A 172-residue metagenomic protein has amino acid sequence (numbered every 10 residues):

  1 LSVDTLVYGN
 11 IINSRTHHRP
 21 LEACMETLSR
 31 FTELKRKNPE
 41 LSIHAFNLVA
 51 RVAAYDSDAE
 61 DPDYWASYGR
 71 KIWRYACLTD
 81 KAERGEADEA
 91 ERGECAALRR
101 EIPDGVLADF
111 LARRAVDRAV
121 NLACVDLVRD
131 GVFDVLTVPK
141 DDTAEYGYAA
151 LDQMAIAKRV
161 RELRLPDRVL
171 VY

Functional and structural regions predicted by a protein language model:
L1-Y172: An N-terminal assembly and electron-transfer interface module characteristic of large anaerobic redox and radical
